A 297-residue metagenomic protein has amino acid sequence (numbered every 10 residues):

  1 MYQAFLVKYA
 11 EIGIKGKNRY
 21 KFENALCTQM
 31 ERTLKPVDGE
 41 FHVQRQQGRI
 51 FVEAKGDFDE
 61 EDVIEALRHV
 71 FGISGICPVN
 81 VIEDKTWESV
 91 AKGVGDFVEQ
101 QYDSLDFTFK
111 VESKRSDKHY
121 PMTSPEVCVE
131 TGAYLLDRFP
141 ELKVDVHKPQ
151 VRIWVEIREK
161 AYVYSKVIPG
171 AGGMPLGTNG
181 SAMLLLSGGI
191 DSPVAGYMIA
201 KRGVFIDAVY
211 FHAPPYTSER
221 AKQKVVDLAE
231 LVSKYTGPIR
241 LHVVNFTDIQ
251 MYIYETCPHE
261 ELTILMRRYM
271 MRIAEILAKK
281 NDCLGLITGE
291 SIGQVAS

Functional and structural regions predicted by a protein language model:
M1-M183, P193-I239: RNA-binding accessory domains that recognize and position tRNA/RNA substrates
D117, E159, T247-D248, I292: Active-site-proximal loop/turn and secondary-structure-junction residues that shape catalytic pockets, frequently
A133-L135, G173-L176, Q250-M251, E255-S297: Active-site adenylate/phosphate-handling loop in enzymes that bind or generate adenylated species
G189: Conserved G/P- and acidic residue-centered "switch" motifs that form tight phosphate/ATP-binding loops in soluble
D207-V209, H242-V244, I287: Hydrophobic/aromatic beta-strand patches that form the interior of the parallel beta-sheet core in alpha/beta enzyme
F211-P214, F246-T247, E290-I292: Short, ordered loop/turn segments at secondary-structure junctions
A229-E255: A conserved beta-strand->alpha-helix junction
